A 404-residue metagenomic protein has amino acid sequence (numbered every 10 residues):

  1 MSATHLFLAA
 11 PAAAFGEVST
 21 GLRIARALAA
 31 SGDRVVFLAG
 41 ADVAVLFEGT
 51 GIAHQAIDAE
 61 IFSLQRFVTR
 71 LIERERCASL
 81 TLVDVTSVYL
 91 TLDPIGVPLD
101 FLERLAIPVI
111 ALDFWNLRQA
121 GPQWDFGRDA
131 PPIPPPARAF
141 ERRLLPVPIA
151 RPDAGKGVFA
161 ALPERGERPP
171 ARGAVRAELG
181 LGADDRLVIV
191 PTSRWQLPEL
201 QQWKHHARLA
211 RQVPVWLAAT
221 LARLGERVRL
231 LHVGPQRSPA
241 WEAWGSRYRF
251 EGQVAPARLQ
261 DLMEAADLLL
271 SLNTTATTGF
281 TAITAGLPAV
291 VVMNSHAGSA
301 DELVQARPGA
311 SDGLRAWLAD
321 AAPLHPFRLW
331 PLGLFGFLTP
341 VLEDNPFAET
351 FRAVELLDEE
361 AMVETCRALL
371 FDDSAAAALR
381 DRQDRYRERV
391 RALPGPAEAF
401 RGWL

Functional and structural regions predicted by a protein language model:
L6-A30, V36-A154: Active-site and donor-binding regions of nucleotide-sugar-utilizing enzymes
L8-A10, L80-S87, L112-W115, L187-L200 (+2 more regions): Short loop/turn segments at strand-loop or loop-helix junctions that form parts of catalytic or ligand-binding pockets
T20, I24-A27, E164-A243: Conserved catalytic-core segment of nucleotide-activated headgroup transferases in glycan assembly
Q65-F67, R172, V233-A285, V290 (+1 more regions): Donor nucleotide-activated moiety binding/catalytic core segment of transferases that use nucleotide-activated donors
S87-I95, G121-D129, Q196-R211, A300-P308: Short, flexible/disordered intra-domain loops and linkers
P122, F126-L197: A nucleotide-sugar donor-handling region in carbohydrate enzymes
T277-D381: Catalytic binding pocket for nucleotide-activated donors in carbohydrate/polymer assembly enzymes
E360-A368, R389-L404: C-terminal alpha-helical cap of glycosyltransferases
